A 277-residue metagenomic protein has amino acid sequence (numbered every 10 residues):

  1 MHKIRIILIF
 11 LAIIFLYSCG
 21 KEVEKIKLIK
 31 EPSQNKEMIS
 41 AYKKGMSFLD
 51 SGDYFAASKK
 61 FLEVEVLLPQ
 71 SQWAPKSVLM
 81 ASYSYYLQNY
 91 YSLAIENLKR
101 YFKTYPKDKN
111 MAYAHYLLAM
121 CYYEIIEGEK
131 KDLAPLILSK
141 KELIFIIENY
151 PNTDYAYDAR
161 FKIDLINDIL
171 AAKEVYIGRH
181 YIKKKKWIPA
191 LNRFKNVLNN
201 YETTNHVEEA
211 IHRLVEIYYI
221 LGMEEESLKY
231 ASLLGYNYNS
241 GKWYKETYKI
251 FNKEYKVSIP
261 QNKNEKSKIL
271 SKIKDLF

Functional and structural regions predicted by a protein language model:
M1-I7: Bacterial N-terminal signal peptides that target proteins for export
H2, F15, C19-F277: Acidic, polar-rich low-complexity tracts and alpha-helical solenoid repeat scaffolds
L8-F15: Bacterial N-terminal signal peptides
